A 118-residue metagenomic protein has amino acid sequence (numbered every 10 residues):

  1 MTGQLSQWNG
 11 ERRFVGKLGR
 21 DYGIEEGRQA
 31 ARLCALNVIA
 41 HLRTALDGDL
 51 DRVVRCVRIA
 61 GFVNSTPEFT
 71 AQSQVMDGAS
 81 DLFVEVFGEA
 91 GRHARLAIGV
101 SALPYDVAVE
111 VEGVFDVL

Functional and structural regions predicted by a protein language model:
M1-L118: Short, polar/acidic, helix-capping and beta-turn segments at strand->helix junctions that line the mouths
